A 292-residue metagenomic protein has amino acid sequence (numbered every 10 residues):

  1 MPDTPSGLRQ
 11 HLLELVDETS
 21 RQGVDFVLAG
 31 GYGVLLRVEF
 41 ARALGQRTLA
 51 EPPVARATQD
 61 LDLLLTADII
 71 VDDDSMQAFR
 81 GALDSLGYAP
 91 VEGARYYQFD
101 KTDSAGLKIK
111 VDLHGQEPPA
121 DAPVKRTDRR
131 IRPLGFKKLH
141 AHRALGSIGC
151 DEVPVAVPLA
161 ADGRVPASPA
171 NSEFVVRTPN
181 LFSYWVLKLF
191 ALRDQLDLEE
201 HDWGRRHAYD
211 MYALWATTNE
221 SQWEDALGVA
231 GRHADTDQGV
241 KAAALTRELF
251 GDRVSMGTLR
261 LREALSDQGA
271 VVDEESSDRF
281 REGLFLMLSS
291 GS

Functional and structural regions predicted by a protein language model:
M1-S292: Compositionally biased terminal segments of proteins
